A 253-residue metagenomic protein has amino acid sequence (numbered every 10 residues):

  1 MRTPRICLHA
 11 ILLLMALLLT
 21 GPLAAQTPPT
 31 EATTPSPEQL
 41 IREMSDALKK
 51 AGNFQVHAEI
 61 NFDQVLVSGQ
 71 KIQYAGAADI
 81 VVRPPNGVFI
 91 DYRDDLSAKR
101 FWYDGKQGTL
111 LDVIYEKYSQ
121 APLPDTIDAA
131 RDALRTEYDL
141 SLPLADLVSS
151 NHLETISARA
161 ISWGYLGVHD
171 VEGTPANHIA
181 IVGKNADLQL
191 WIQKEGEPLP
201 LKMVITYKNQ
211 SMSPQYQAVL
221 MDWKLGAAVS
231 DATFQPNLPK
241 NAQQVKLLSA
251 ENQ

Functional and structural regions predicted by a protein language model:
M1-C7: N-terminal secretory signal peptides that target proteins for export/translocation
H9-G21: Bacterial N-terminal signal peptides
A16, A47-K49, K71, V81 (+4 more regions): Sterically constrained small-residue positions within well-ordered secondary structures of folded domains
L23-A25: Boundary at the C-terminal end of the N-terminal hydrophobic targeting segment
T27-L40, D46, L111-P175, I181 (+2 more regions): Flexible, processing/modification-adjacent segments and terminal tails in exported/periplasmic/extracellular proteins
P35, E59, T109-L110, A158-L248: Gly/Pro-enriched, hydrophobic low-complexity segments that function as extracytoplasmic propeptides/linkers
P35-K117: N-terminal mature ectodomain segment of secretory-pathway/periplasmic proteins
V67, K99-Y103, D112, Q120-L123 (+4 more regions): A short, polar/proline- and glycine-enriched secondary-structure boundary/capping micro-motif
